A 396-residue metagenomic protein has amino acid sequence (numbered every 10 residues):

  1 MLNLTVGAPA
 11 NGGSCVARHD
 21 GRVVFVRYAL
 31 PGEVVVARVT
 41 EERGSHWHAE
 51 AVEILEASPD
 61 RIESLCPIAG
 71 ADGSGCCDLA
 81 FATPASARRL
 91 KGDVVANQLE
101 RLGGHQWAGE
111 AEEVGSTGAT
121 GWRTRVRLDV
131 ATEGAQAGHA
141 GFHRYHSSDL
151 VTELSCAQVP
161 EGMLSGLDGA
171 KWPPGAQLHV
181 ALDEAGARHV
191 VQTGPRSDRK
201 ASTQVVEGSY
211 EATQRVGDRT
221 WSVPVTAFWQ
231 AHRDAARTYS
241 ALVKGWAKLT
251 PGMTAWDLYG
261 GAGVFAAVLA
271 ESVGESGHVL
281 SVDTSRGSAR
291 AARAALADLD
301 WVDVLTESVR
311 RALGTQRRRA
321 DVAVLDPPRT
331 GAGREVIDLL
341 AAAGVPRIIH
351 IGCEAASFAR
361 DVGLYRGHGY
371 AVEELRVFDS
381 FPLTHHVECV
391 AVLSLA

Functional and structural regions predicted by a protein language model:
M1-L325, T330-D338, G344: Accessory RNA-recognition modules of RNA-modification enzymes
R123-R125, H386-V390: Short hydrophobic/aromatic beta-strand or adjacent loop that forms the aromatic wall/cage of a ligand/substrate-binding
E133, L395-A396: Short loop segments at secondary-structure junctions
L305-V387, S394: S-adenosylmethionine
